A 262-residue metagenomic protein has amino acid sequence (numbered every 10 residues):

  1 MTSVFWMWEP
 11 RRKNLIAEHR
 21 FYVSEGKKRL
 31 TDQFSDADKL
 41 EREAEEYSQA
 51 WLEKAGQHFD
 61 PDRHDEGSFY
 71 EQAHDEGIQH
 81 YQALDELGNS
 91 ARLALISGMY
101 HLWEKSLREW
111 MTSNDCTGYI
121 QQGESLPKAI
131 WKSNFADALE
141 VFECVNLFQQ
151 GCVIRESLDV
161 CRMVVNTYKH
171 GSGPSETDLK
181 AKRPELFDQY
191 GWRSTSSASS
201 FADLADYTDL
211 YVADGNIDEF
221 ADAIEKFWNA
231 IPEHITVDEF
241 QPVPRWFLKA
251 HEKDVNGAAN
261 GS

Functional and structural regions predicted by a protein language model:
M1-L93, C152-E156, F187-S262: Extended intrinsically disordered or low-complexity regions, especially N/C-terminal cytosolic tails and loops, rather
L93-S97, H101-D214, D218, R245-W246: Flexible secondary-structure boundary motifs
